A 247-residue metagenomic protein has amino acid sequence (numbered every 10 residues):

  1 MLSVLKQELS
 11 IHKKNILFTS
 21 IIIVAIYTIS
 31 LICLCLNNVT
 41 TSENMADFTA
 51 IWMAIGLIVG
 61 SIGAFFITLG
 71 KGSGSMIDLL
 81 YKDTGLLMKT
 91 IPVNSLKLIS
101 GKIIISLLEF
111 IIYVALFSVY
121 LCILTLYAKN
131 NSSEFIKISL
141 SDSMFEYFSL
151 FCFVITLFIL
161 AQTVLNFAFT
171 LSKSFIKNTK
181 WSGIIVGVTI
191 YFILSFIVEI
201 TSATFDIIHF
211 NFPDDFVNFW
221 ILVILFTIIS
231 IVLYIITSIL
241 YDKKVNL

Functional and structural regions predicted by a protein language model:
M1-G85, S95-L247: Hydrophobic alpha-helical transmembrane segments of membrane proteins
